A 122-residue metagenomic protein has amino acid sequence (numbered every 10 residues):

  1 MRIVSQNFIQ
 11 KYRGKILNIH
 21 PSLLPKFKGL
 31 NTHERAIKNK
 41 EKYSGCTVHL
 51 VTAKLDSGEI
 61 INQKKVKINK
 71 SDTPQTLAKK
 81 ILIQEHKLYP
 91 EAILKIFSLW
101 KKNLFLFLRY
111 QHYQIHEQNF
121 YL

Functional and structural regions predicted by a protein language model:
M1-W100: Donor/substrate-binding cores of folate-linked one-carbon enzymes
A78, K102-L104, Q118: Terminal low-complexity, poorly structured segments
F97-R109: Generic C-terminal helix-cap and adjacent flexible tail
Y110-Y121: Low-complexity, intrinsically disordered or signal/transmembrane-proximal segments
